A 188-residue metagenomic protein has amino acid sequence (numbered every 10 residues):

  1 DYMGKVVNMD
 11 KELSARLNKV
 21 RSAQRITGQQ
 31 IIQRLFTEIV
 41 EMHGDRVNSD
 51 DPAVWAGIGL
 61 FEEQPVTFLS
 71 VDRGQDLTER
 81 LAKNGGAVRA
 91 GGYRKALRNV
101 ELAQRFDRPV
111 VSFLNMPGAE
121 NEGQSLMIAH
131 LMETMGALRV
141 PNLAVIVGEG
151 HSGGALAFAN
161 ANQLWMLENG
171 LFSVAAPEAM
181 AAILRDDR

Functional and structural regions predicted by a protein language model:
D1-L77, N84-G86: Intrinsically disordered, low-complexity segments enriched in small/flexible residues
N18, Q33, L97, A129-M132: Predominant activation on well-ordered alpha-helical scaffold segments within soluble catalytic domains
K19, I58-L60, T67-L69, V111-S112 (+3 more regions): Structured core elements
A23, E38, M42, F106 (+2 more regions): Change "in soluble alpha/beta enzymes" to "in soluble alpha/beta proteins
E41, L102, T134: Conserved helix-loop functional segments at active or binding sites
A53-A56, P65, R108-P109, A129-M132: Short glycine-rich loop/turn motifs
G59-A87, G92-E120: A structural preference for short, pocket-lining loop segments at secondary-structure junctions
L114-R188: Conserved catalytic cores of soluble enzyme domains, especially glycine-rich substrate-binding beta-alpha loops
